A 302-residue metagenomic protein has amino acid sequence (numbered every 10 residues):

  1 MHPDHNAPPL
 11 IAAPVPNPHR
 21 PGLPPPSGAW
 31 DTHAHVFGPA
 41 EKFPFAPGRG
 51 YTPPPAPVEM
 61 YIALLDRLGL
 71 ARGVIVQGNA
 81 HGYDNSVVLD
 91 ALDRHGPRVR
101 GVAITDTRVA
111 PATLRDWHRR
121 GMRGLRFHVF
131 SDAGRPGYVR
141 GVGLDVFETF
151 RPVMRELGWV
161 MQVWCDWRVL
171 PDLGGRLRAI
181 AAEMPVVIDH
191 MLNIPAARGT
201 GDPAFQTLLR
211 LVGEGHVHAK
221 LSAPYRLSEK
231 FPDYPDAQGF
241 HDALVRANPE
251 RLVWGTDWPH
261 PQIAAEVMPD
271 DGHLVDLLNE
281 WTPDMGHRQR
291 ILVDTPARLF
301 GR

Functional and structural regions predicted by a protein language model:
H2-G28, P54-R72, A243, P249-V253 (+1 more regions): Mid-to-C-terminal alpha-helical segments outside catalytic/metal-binding sites
H2-L157, L211, P235: Mid-domain alpha/beta scaffold segments of enzyme catalytic cores
N6-P8, V139-W254, Q262: Catalytic pocket-lining loop regions of alpha/beta-barrel enzymes, especially the amidohydrolase/enolase/GH5 lineages
H33, V88, L125, M154 (+5 more regions): Divalent metal-coordination and catalytic microenvironments
A34, V76-Q77, A103-T107, F127-V129 (+4 more regions): A cross-domain feature marking catalytic cores of carbohydrate-active enzymes and several ubiquitous metabolic/repair
V36, D132, N193, R226 (+2 more regions): Active-site micro-motifs of SAM-dependent methyltransferase domains
M60, V87-D90, T149, D172 (+4 more regions): Alpha-helical elements of Rossmann-like donor-binding domains used by nucleotide-donor carbohydrate transfer enzymes
N85-V99, R178-V187, F240-N248, D270-N279: Short, electropositive alpha-helical surface patch
